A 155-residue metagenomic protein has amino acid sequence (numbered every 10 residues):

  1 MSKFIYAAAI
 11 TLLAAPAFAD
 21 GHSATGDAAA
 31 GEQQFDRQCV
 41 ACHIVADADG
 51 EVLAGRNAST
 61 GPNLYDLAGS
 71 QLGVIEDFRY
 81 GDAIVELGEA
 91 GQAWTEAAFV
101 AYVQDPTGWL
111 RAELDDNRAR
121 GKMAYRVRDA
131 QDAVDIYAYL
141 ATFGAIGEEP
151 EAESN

Functional and structural regions predicted by a protein language model:
S2-I10: Sec-dependent signal peptide recognition, specifically the positively charged N-region followed immediately by
A14-F18: N-terminal signal peptide c-region/cleavage motif recognized by signal peptidases
A24-A28, E32-Q92, P106-N117, F143-E153: Periplasmic/extracellular electron-transfer cofactor-ligation site, primarily the c-type cytochrome heme-c attachment
Q34, A98, D132-D135: Charged catalytic carboxylate motif
Y65, E96-Q104, Y137: An amphipathic alpha-helix signature
Q92-E96, A130: Short, solvent-exposed loop/helix junctions and linker helices that flank or host conserved functional motifs
N117-A124: Surface-exposed aromatic
Y125-A130, D135-F143: Short, exposed beta-strand-loop hairpins at the edges of beta-sheets in extracellular/periplasmic proteins
